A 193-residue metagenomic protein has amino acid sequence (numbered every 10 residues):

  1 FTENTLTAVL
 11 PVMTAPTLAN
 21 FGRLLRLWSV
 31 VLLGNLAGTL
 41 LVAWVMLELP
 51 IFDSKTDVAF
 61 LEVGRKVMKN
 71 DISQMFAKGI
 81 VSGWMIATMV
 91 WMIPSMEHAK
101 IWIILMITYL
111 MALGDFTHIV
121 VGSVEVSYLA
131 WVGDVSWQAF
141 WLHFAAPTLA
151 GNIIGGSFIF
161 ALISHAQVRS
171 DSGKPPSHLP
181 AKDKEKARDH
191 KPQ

Functional and structural regions predicted by a protein language model:
F1-K191: Alpha-helical transmembrane segments and their helix-helix packing motifs
